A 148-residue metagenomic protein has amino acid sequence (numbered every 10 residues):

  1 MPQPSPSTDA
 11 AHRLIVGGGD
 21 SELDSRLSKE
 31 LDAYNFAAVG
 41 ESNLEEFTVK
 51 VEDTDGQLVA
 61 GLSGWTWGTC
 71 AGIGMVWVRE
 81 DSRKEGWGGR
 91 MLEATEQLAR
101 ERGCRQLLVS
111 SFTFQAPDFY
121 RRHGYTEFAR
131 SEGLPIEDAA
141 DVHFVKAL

Functional and structural regions predicted by a protein language model:
M1-H12: Basic/polar N-terminal segments that are highly enriched at the extreme N-terminus, encompassing both cleavable
H12-G74, R79, F114, S131-G133 (+1 more regions): Acetyl-CoA-dependent GNAT
L27, Y120, Y125: Conserved active-site tyrosine of GNAT-family acetyltransferases
S82, G86-A94: Conserved acetyl-CoA pyrophosphate-binding loop and the N-cap/start of the following alpha-helix in GNAT-like
M91, Q115-A116: Conserved short alpha-helix immediately C-terminal to the canonical SAM/SAH-binding motif I of Rossmann-like
A99-T113: Conserved GNAT acetyl-CoA-binding A-motif
L108-S110, T126-H143: Conserved catalytic-core motifs of GNAT/GCN5-like acyltransferases
